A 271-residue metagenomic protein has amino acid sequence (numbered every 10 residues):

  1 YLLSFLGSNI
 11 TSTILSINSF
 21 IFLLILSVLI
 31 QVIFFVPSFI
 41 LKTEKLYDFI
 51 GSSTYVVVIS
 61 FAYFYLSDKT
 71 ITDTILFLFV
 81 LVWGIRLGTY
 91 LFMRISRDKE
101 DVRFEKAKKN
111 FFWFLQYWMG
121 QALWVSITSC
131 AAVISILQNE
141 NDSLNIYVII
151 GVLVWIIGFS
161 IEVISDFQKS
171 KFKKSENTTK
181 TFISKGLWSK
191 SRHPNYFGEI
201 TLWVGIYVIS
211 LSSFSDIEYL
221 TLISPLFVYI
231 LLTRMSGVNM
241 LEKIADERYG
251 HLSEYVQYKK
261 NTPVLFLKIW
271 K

Functional and structural regions predicted by a protein language model:
Y1, F5, L23, S27-Q31 (+3 more regions): Hydrophobic transmembrane alpha-helices
L3-F20, V36-T43, F64-D68: Short, hydrophobic transmembrane alpha-helix segments
S12, S16, F20, L24 (+5 more regions): Hydrophobic, aromatic-rich alpha-helical transmembrane segments and their membrane-interface anchor motifs
I14-V28, E44-V57: Loop-to-helix transition at the N-terminal end of transmembrane alpha-helices
V32-T43, T89-I95: C-terminal ends of transmembrane helices
K42-V56, K99-Y117, T181-W188, K260 (+1 more regions): Juxtamembrane helix-capping/reentrant segments at transmembrane boundaries
F49, F112-V125, R192-E199: Select subsegments of transmembrane alpha-helices in polytopic membrane proteins, especially boundary-proximal
T72-K108: A basic- and aromatic-enriched beta-loop-alpha substructure that forms the phosphate/nucleotide- and DNA/RNA-contacting
